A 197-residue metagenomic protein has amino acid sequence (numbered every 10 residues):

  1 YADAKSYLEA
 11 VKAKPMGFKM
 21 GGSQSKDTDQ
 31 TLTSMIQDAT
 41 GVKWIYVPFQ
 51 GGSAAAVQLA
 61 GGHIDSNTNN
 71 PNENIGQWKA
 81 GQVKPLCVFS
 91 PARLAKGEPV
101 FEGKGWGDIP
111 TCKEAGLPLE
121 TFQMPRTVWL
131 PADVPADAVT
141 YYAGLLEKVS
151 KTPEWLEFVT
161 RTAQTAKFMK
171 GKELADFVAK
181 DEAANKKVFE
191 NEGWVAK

Functional and structural regions predicted by a protein language model:
Y1-A54, C112, P125-F158: Hinge/capping helix and adjacent helix->loop/strand transition within the periplasmic-binding protein
A2-A4, N74-S150, K180-A183: C-terminal lobe and pocket-closing loops of periplasmic/extracytoplasmic Venus-flytrap solute-binding proteins
A4, G52, P71, G171-L174: Residues at or immediately preceding the N-termini of alpha-helices
A10, K14, G62, N70 (+4 more regions): Generic structural signal for alpha-helix termini and adjacent loop/cap motifs
G17-I109: Ligand-binding pocket segment of bilobal, Venus flytrap-like solute-binding proteins
V42, K79, A136-K197: An extracytoplasmic/periplasmic, membrane-proximal ligand-sensing/linker region
W44, S66, P85, L119-T121 (+2 more regions): Residue-level detector of short coil/turn "hinge" positions at structural boundaries
